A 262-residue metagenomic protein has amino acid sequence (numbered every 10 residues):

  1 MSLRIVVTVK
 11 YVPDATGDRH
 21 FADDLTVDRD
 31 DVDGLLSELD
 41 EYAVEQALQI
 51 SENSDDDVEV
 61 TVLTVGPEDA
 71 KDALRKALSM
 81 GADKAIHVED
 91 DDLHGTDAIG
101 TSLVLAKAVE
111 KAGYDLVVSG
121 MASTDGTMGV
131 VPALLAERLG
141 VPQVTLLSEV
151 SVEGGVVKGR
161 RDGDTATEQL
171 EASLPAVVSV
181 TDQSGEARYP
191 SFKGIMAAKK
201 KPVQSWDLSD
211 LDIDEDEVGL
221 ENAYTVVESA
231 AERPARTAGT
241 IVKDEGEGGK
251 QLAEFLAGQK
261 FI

Functional and structural regions predicted by a protein language model:
M1-I262: N-terminal glycine-rich FAD/FM-binding segment characteristic of electron-transfer flavoproteins
